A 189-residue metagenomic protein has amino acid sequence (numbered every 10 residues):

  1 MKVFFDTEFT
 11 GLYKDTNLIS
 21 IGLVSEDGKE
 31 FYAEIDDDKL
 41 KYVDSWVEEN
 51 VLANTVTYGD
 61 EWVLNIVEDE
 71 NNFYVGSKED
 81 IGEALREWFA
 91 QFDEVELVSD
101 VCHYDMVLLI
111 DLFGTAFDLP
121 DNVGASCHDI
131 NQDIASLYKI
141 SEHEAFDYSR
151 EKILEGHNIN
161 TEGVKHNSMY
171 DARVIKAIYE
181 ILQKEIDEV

Functional and structural regions predicted by a protein language model:
M1-T7: Short Pro/Gly-enriched beta-strand edge/turn motifs at strand-loop
K2, T16-L18, S25-V67, E79 (+1 more regions): Metal-dependent phosphoesterase core characteristic of DEDDh/y 3'-5' exonuclease domains
T7-D15, G22: Short acidic, Gly/Ser-rich segments with clustered Asp/Glu that frequently serve as metal-coordination loops in enzyme
I66-Y74: Glycine-rich phosphate-binding "P-loop"
